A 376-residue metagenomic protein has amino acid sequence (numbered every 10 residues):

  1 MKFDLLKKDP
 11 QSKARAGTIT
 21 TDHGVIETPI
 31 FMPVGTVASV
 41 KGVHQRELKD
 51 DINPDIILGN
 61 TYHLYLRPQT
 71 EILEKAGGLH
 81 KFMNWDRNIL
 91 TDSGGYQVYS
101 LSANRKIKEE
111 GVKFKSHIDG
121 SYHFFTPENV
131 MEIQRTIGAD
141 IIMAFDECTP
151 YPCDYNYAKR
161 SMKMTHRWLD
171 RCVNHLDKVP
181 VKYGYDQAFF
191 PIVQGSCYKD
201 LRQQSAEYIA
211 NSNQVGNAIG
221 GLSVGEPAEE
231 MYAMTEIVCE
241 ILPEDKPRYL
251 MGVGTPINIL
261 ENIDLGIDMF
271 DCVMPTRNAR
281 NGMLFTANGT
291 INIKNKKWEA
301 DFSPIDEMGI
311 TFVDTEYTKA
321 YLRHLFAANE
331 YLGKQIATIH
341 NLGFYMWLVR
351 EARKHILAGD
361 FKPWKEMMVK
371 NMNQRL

Functional and structural regions predicted by a protein language model:
M1-K182, K296-E299: Non-catalytic, usually N-terminal nucleic-acid engagement modules in DNA/RNA processing proteins
M1-T18, I26-M32, K41-G42, D146-C153 (+1 more regions): C-terminal extensions of enzymes
G24, I57, D92, Q134 (+5 more regions): Conserved, mostly hydrophobic/aromatic
P33, H63-L64, Y96-Q97, T149-P150 (+5 more regions): Short, solvent-exposed loop/turn segments at secondary-structure junctions
F82-W85, L90-T91, G95-S102, I107-I118 (+6 more regions): Active-site pocket-lining/capping segments in soluble small-molecule metabolic enzymes
G138, L169, V173-L176, P180 (+4 more regions): Structural signal for hydrophobic packing residues in well-ordered secondary-structure cores of soluble enzyme domains
Y151-Y155, K159, G216-L222, Y331-K334: Glycine- and acidic
H175, V179, Q187-I305: Glycine-rich phosphate/ribose-binding loops and adjacent secondary-structure elements that form binding surfaces
